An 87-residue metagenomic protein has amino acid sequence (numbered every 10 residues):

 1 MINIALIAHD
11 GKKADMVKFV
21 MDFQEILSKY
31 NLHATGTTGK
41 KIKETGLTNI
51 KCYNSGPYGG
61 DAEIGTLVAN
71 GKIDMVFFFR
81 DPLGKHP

Functional and structural regions predicted by a protein language model:
M1-I4: Extreme N-terminal starter segment of soluble prokaryotic enzymes
A8-K12: Short polar catalytic/cofactor-binding loops
A14-E25: Histidine-anchored nucleotide/phosphate-binding helix
D15, K41-E44: Phosphate- and divalent-cation-binding pockets in alpha/beta enzyme and binding domains that engage nucleotide-derived
K29-T38: Short internal beta-strands
N31, T48-Y58: Short hydrophobic/aromatic-enriched beta-strand-loop microsegments
D61-P87: Mid-chain, well-packed structural core segment of small domains
